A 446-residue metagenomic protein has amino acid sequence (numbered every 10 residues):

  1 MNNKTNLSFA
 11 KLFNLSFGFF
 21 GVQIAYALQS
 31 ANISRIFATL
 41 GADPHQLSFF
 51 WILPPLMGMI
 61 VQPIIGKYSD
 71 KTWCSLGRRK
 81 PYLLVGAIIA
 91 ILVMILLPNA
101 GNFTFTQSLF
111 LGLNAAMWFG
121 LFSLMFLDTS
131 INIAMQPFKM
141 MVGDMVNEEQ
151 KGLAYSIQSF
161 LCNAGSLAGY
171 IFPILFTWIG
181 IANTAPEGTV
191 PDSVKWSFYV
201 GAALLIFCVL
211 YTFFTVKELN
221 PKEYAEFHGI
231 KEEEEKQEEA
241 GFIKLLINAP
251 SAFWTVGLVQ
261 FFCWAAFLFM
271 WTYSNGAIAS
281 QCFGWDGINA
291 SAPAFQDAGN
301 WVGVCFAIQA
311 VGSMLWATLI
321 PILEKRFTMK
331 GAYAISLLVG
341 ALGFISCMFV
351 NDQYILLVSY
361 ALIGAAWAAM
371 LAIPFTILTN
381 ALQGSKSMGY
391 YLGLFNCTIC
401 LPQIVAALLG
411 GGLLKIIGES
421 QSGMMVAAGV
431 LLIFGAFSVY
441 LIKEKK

Functional and structural regions predicted by a protein language model:
M1-F9, T106-Q107, L111-S123, I133-A134 (+3 more regions): Intracellular loop-helix junctions on the cytosolic face of multi-pass helical membrane proteins
N2-M57, T255, V259, C263-I288: Helix-loop boundary and gating motifs at the non-cytosolic
D43-L53, G284-A310, G423-V426: Loop-to-transmembrane helix entry
P44-H45, E148-Q158, G299, G384-F395: Loop-to-transmembrane helix entry/capping segments in MFS-fold secondary transporters and related SLC/MFSD carriers
I60-L76, L315-T328, L414: Helix-to-loop junctions at the C-terminal end of transmembrane segments in multipass secondary transporters
L84-L113, L338-N351: C-terminal ends and interior cores of transmembrane alpha-helices in multi-pass membrane transporters/permeases
I133-V146, A369-G384: Intracellular juxtamembrane helix-capping segments at the cytosolic ends of symmetry-related transmembrane helices
E324-P374: C-terminal transmembrane helical hairpin of 12-TM major facilitator-type secondary transporters
